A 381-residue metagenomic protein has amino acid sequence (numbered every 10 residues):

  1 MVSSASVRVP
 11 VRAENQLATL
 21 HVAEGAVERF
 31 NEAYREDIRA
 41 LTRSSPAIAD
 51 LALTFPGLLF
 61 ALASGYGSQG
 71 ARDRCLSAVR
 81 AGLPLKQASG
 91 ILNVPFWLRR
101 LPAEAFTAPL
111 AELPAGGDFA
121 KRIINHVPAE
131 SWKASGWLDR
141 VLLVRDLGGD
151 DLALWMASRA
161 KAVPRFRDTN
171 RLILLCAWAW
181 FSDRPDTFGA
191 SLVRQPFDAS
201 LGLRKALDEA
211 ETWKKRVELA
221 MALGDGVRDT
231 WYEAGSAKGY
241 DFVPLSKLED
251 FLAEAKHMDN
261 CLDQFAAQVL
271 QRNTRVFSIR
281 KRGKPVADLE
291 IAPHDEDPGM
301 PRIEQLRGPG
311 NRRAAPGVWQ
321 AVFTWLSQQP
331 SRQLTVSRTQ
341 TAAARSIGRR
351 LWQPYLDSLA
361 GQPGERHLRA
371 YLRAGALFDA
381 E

Functional and structural regions predicted by a protein language model:
M1-L147, D151: Extended low-complexity, intrinsically disordered and solenoidal helical-scaffold regions
K121, P128-E381: Catalytic-core elements of nucleic-acid end-processing and repair enzymes
